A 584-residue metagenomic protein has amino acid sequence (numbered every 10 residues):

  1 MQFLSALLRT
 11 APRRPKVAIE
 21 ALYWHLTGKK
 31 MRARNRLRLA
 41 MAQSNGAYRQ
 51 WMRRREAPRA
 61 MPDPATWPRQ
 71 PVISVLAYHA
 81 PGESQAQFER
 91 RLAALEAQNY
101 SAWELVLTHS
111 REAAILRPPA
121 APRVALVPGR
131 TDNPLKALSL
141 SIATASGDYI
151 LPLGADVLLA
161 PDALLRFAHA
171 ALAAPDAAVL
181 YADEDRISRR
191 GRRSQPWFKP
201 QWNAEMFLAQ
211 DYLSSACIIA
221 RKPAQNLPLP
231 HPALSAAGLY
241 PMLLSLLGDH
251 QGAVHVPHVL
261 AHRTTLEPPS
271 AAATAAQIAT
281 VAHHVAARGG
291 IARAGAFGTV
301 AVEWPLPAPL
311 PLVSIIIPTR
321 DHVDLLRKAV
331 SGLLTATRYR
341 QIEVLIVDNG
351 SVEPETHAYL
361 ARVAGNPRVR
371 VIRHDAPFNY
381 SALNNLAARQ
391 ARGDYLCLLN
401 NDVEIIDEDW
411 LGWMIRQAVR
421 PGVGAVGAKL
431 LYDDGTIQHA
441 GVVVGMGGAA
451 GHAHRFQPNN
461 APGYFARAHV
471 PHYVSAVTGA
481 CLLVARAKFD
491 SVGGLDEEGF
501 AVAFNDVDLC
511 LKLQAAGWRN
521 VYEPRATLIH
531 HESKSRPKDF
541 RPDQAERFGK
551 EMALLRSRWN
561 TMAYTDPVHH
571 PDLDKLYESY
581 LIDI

Functional and structural regions predicted by a protein language model:
A6, R13-Q70, A273-V313, D434 (+4 more regions): C-terminal, non-catalytic tails of nucleotide-sugar-dependent glycosyltransferases
I73-Q87, Q98, T108, V313-L325 (+4 more regions): A conserved hydrophobic helix/loop-capping motif in glycosyltransferases and polysaccharide synthases
L92-A102, S331-Q341: Short, acidic, metal-binding catalytic loop of nucleotide-sugar glycosyltransferases
G129-A145, H374-A391: Glycine-rich, basic loop-to-helix element that forms the pyrophosphate-binding segment of sugar-nucleotide handling
I150, L396: Short aromatic/hydrophobic "clamp" motif used to bind/position activated sugar donors
D162-S194, Q251, V403-G448: Conserved donor NDP-sugar-binding/catalytic core segment of glycosyltransferases
R193-R221, S381-A382, R389, G445-A487: A recurrent flexible, glycine/aromatic-enriched loop bordering the glycosyltransferase active site that acts as
P223, A233-H258, V281, W410-M414 (+2 more regions): A short, conserved alpha-helix in the catalytic core of glycosyltransferases
